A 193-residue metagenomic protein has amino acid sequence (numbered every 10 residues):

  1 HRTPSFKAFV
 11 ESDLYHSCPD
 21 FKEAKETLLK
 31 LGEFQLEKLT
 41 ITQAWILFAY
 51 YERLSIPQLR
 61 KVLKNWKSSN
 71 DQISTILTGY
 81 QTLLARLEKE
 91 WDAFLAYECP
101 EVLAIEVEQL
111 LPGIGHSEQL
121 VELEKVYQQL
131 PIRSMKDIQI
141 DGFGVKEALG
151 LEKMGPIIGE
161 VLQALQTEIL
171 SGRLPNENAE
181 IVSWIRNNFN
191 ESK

Functional and structural regions predicted by a protein language model:
H1-S117, V121: Conserved, hydrophobic alpha-helical core segments of structured domains
F6, G113-K193: Charged substrate- and nucleic-acid-binding regions of tRNA-handling and nucleotidyl-transfer enzymes, centered on
